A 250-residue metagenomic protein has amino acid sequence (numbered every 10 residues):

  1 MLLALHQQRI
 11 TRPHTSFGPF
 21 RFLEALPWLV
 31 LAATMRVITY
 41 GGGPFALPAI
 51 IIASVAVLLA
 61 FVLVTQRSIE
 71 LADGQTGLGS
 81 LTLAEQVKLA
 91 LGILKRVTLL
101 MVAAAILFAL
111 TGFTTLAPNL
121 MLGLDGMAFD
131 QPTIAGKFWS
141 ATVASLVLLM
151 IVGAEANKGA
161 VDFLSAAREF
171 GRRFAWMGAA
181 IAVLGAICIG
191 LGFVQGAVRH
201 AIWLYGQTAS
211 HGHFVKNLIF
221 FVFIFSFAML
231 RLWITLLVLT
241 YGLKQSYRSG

Functional and structural regions predicted by a protein language model:
M1-F129, S145-G185, I189, F220-G250: Helix-coil boundary and N-terminal low-complexity module in membrane systems
G123, I134-F138, S210-G212: Short hydrophobic/aromatic-rich motifs at helix boundaries and adjacent loops
I134-M150: Small beta-barrel nucleic-acid-binding modules, principally OB-folds
A141-T142, N157, H213: Short helix-capping and inter-helix turn/linker motifs at the boundaries of alpha-helical repeat units
G185-L204: Juxtamembrane non-transmembrane "cap" segments at the membrane-aqueous interface of multi-pass membrane proteins
I202-F221: Short, membrane-exposed interhelical loops at transmembrane-helix boundaries
